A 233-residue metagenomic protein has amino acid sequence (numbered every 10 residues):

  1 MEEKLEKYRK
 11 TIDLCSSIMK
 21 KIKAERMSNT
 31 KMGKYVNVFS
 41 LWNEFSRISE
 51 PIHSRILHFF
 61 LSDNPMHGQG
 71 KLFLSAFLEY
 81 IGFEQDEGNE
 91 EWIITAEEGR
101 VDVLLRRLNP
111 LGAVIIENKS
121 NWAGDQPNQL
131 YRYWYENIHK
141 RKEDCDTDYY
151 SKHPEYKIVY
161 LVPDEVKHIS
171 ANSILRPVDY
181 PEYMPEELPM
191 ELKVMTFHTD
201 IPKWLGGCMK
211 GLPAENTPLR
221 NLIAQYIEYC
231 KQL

Functional and structural regions predicted by a protein language model:
M1-L233: Charged, terminal alpha-helix-loop-beta segments that serve as non-catalytic nucleic-acid engagement and/or assembly
